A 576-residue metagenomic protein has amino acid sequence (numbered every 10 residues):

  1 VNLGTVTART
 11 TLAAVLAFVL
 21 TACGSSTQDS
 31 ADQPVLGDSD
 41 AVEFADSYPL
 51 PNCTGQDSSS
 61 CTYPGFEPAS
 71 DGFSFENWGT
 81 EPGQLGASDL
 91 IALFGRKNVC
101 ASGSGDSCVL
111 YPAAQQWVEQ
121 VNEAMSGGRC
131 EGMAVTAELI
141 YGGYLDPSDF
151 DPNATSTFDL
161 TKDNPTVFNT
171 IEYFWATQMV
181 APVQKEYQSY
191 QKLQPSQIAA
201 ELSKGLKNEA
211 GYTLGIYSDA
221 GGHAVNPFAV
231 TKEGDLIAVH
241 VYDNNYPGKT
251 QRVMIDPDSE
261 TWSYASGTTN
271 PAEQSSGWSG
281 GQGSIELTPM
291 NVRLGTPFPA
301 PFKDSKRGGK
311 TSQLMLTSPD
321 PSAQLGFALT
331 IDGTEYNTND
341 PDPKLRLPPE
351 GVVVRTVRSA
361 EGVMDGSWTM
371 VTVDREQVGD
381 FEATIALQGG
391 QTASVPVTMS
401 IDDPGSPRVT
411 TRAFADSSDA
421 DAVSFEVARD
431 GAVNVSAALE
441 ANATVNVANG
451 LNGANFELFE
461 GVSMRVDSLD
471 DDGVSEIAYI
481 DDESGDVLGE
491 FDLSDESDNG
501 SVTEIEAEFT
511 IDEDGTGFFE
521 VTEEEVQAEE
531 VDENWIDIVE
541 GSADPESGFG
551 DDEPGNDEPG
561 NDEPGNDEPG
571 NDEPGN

Functional and structural regions predicted by a protein language model:
V1-L12: Bacterial N-terminal signal peptides that target proteins for export
V19-A22: C-terminal motif of bacterial Sec signal peptides marking the signal peptidase cleavage site
G24-T27: Bacterial signal peptide processing site
P64, P68-Q194: Cysteine-nucleophile protease catalytic domains, especially the papain-like/related folds used in DUB/UBL proteases
S189-V241: Active-site-adjacent substructure of cysteine-protease-like catalytic cores
S218-T288: Active-site signature of cysteine proteases
L294-D557: Extracellular glycoprotein-like low-complexity segments
